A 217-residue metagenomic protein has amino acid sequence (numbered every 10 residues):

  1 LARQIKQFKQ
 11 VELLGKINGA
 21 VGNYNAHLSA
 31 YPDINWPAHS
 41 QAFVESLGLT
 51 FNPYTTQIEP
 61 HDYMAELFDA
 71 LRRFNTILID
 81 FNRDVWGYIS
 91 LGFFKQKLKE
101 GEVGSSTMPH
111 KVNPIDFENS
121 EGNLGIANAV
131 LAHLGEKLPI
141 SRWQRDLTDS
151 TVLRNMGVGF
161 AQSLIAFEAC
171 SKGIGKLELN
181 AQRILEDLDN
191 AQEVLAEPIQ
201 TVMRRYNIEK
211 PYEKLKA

Functional and structural regions predicted by a protein language model:
A2-K137: Internal glycine-rich alpha/beta core junctions
V103-A217: Catalytic-core signal marking the mid-to-C-terminal active-site face
